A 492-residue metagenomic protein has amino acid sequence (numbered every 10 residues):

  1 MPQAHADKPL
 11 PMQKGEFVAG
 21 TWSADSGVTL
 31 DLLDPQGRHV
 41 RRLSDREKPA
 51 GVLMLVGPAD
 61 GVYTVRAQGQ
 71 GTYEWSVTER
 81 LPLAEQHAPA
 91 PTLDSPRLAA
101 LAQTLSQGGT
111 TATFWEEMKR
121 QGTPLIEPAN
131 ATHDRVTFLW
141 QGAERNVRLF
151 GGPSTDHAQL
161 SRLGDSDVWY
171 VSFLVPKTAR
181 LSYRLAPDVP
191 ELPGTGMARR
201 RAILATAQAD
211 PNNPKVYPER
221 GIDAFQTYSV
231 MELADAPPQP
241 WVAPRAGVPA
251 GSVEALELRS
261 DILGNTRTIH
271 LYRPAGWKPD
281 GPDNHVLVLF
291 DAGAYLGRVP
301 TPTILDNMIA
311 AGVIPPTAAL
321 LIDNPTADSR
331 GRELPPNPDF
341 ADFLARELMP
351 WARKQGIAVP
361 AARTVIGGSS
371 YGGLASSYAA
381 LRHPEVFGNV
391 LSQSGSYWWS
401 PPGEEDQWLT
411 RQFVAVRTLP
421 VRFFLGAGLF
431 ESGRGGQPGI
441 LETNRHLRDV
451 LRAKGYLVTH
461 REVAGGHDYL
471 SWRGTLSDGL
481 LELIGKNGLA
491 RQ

Functional and structural regions predicted by a protein language model:
P2-A50, P58-D60, A67-Q70: Acidic, Ser/Thr/Pro-rich low-complexity intrinsically disordered segments
P11, M54-P58, S172-K177: Short, flexible loop/turn segments at beta-strand junctions in immunoglobulin-like and fibronectin type III
F17, G27-L30, T72-E74, R135 (+1 more regions): Exposed beta-strand and adjacent loop surfaces of beta-rich binding modules that mediate intermolecular recognition
L32-D34, V77, L149-G151: Conserved aromatic beta-strand anchor motif in extracellular beta-sandwich/beta-rich domains
E47-V52, D165-W169: Aromatic sugar-binding surface patches on proteins that engage polysaccharides or sugar-phosphate polymers
A59-Y63, A179-L181: Exposed beta-strand face motif in extracellular beta-rich ectodomains
G69-R80: Edge beta-strands of jelly-roll/beta-sandwich modules across compartments, strongly enriched in secreted/luminal
A90-D156, L163-Q492: Non-catalytic cap/lid and distal C-terminal segments of serine-dependent acyl enzymes
